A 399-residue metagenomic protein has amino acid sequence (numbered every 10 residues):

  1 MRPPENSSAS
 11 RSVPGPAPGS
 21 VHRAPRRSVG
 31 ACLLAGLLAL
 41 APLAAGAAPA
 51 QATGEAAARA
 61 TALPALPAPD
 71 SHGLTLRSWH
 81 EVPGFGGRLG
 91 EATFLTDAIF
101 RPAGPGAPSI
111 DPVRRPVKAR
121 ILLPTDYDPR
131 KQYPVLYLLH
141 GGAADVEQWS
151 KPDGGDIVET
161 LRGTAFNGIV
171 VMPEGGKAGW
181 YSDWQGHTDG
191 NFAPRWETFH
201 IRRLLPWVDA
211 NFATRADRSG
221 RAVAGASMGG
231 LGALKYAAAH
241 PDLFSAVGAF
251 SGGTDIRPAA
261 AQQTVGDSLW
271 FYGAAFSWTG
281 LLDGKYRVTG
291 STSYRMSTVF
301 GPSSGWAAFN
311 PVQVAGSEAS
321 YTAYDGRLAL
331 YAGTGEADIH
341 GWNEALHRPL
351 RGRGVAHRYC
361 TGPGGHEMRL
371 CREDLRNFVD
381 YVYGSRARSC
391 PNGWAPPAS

Functional and structural regions predicted by a protein language model:
M1-A24: N-terminal secretory signal peptides that target proteins for export/translocation
R2-P3, G30-C32, G36-L40, A48-S399: Non-catalytic cap/lid and distal C-terminal segments of serine-dependent acyl enzymes
